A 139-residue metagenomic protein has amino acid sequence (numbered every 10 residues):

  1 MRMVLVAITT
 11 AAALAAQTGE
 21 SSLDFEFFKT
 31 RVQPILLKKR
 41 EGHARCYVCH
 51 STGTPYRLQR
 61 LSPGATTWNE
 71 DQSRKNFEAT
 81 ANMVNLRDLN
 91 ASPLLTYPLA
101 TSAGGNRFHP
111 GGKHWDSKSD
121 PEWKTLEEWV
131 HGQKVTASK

Functional and structural regions predicted by a protein language model:
M1-V4: Positively charged n-region of N-terminal signal peptides that target proteins for export
V6-Q17: Hydrophobic h-region of N-terminal signal peptides that target proteins for export in Gram-negative bacteria
A16-K139: Aromatic- and Gly/Pro-enriched helix-to-coil junctions and flexible linker segments
